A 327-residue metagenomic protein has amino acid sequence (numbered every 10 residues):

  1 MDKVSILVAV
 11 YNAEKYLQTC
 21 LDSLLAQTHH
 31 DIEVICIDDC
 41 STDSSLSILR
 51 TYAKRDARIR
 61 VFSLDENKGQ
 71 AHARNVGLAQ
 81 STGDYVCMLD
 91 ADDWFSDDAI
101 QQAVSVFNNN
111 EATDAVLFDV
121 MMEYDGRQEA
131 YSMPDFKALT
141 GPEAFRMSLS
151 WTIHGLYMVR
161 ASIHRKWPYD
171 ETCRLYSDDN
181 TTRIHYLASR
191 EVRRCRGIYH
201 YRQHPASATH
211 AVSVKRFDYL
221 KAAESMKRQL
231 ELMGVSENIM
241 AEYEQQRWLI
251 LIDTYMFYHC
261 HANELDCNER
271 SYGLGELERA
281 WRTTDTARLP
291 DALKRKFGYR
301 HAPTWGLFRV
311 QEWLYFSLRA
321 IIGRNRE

Functional and structural regions predicted by a protein language model:
M1-R228, M233: Nucleotide-sugar donor-binding/catalytic module of glycosyltransferases that assemble extracellular/cell-envelope
N110, I239, H301-T304: Residue-level recognition of alpha-helix termini/interfacial anchor residues
Y169-D178, R228-L232, L249-C260, R288-R309: A short, terminal or domain-edge coil/loop segment
G197-H204, A211-N238, I250-D285: Catalytic core of nucleotide-sugar-dependent glycosyltransferases
P205-S207, Q246-D253, F257, W313-E327: Amphipathic, soluble alpha/beta structural segments
N238-Q246: Residues within HEAT/ARM-like alpha-solenoid scaffolds
N263-E327: Membrane-interface aromatic/basic loop that binds lipid-linked glycans or pyrophosphate carriers, typified by
